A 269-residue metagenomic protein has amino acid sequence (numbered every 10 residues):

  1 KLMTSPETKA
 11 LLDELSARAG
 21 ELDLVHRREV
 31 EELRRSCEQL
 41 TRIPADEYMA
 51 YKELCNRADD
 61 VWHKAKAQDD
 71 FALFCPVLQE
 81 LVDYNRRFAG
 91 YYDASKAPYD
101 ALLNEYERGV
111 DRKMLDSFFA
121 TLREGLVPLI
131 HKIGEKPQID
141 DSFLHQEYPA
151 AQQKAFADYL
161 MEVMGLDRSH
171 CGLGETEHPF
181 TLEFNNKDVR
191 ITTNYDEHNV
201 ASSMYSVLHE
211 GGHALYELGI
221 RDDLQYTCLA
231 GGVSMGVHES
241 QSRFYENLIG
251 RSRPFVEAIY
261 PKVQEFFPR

Functional and structural regions predicted by a protein language model:
K1-L78: N-terminal helix-rich structural modules
R34, K136, K187, G219-Y226: Short acidic (Asp/Glu) and glycine-rich catalytic loops that position anionic groups and cofactors
T41-A45, M49, H198, S202 (+2 more regions): Short, solvent-exposed segments of well-ordered alpha helices
Y51-S202: Contiguous, non-catalytic segments that form substrate-binding/exosite surfaces or channel walls
A150, K154, Y205, M235-E239: Short alpha-helical patches at coil-to-helix transitions and adjacent helical residues in well-structured domains
E162-R168, A201-S202, E217-R221, T227-G232: A glycine- and charged-residue-rich anion-binding loop/surface
N199-L215: Short alpha-helix carrying the canonical HExxH Zn2+-binding catalytic motif
G211-A214, L218, C228-R269: A conserved active-site cap/scaffold subdomain adjacent to cofactor or substrate pockets
